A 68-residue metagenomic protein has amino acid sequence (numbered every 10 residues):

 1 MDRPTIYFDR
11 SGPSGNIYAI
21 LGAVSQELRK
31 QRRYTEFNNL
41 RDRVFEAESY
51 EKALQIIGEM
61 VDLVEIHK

Functional and structural regions predicted by a protein language model:
M1-K68: Long, contiguous binding/interaction regions
